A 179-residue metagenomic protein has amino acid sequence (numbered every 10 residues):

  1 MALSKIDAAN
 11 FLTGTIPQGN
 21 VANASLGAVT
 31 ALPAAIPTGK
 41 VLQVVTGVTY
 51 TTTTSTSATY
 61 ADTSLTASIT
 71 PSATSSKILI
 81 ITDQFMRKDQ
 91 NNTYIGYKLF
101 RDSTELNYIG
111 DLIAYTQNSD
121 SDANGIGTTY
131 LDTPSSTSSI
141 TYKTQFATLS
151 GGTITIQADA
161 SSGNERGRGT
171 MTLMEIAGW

Functional and structural regions predicted by a protein language model:
M1-T52, G178: Glycine-rich, low-complexity segments
V48, T52-T54, T59, T70-W179: Terminal beta-strand-rich extracellular "head" domains that mediate receptor/glycan or other ligand binding
A61-T63: Short, solvent-exposed loop/turn segments enriched in Ser/Thr/Gly
L65-A67: Extended, low-complexity regulatory regions
